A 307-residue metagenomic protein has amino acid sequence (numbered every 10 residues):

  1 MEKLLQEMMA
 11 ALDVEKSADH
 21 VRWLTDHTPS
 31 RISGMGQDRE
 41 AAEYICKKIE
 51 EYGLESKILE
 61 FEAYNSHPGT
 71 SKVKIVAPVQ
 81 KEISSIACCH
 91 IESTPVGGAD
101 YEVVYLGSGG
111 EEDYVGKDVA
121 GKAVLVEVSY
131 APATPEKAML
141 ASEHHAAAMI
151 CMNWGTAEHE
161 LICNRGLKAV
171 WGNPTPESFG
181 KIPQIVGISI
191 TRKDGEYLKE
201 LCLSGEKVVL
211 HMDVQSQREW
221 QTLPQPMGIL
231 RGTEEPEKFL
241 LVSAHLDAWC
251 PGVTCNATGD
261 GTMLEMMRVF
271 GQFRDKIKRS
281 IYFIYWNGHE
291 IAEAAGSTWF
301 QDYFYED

Functional and structural regions predicted by a protein language model:
M9-E15, D19-A123, Y130: Noncatalytic luminal/extracellular "stalk/propeptide" segments of secretory-pathway proteins
L12, Q80-E82, P176, I185-I188 (+3 more regions): Metal-dependent peptidase/peptidase-like ectodomains
L12, Y64, D118-V119, A138-A147 (+2 more regions): Mature extracellular/periplasmic domains of secretome proteins
A42-E43, N65-T70, P132-K137, A157-N164 (+2 more regions): Extracytoplasmic/secreted cell-surface and envelope-processing proteins
E82-G116, N173-T254, E265-K278: Soluble metallo-hydrolase cores and metallopeptidase-like ectodomains found primarily in the secretory/periplasmic
S108-L161: A conserved hydrophobic secondary-structure block that centers on an alpha-helix together with its immediately flanking
P132-E136, L140, T222-Q225, A248-D307: Acidic/histidine-rich catalytic neighborhood of metal-dependent amide-processing enzymes
N153-G187: Surface-exposed loop and adjacent secondary-structure segments within mature catalytic domains
